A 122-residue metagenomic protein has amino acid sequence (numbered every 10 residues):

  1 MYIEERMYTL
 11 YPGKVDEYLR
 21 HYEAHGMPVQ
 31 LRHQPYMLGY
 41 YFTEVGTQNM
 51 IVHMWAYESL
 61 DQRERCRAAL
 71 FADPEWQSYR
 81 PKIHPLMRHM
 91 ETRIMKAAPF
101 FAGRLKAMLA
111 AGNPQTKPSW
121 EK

Functional and structural regions predicted by a protein language model:
M1, E5, M87-M90: Sequence-level motif detector for i,i+2 pairs with an aromatic at +2
Y2, V45-N49: Short glycine-enriched loop/turn motifs at secondary-structure junctions
I3-Y8, V52: Active-site-flanking beta-strand signature of metal-NTP-handling nucleotidyl enzymes and homologous cyclase-like
D16-L38, T47, A56-M95, P118-K122: An amphipathic, aromatic/His-enriched active-site/gating alpha helix that lines ligand/cofactor pockets
Y41-T43: Short, solvent-exposed loop/turn elements at beta->coil junctions and helix N-caps that rim active or binding pockets
H53-W55, L109: Short low-complexity, flexible loop/linker segments enriched in glycine and/or proline with clustered acidic
K96-K122: Acidic/histidine-enriched, glycine/proline-rich intrinsically disordered or flexible terminal extensions
